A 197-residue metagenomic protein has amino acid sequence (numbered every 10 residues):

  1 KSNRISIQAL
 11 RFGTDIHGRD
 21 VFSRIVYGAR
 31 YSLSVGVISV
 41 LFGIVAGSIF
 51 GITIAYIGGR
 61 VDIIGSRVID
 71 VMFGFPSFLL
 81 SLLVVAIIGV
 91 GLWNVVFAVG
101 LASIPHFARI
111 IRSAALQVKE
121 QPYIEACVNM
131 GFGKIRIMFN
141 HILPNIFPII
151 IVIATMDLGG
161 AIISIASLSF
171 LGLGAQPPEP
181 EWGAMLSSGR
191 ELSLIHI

Functional and structural regions predicted by a protein language model:
K1-R19: Membrane-topology segments of multi-pass transport proteins
T14-I195: Alpha-helical transmembrane segments of integral membrane proteins, especially multi-pass inner/plasma-membrane
